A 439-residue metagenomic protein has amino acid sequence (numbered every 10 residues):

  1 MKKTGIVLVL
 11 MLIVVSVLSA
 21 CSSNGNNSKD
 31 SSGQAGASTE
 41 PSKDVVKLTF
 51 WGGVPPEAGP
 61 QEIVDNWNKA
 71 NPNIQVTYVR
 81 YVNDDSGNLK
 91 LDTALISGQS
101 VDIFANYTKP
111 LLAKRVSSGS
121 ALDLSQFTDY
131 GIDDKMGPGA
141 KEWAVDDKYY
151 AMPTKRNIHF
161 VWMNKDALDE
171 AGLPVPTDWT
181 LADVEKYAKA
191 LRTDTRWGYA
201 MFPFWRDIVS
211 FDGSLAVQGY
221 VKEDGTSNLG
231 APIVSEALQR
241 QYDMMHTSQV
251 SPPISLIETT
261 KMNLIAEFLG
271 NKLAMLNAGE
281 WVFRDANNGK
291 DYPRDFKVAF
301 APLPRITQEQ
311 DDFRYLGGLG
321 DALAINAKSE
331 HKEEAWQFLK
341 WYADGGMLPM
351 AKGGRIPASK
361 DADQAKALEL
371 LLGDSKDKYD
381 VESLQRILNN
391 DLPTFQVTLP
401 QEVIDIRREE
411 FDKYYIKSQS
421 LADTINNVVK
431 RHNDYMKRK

Functional and structural regions predicted by a protein language model:
M1-L48, K69, N426, K430-K439: Short, low-complexity disordered leader/linker segments with a strong preference for bacterial N-terminal type II
E40, D123-K135, T177, V217-A237 (+4 more regions): Short, solvent-exposed loop/beta-turn-alpha elements that line the ligand-binding surface or hinge of extracytoplasmic
N66-M136, E170-G172, E267, N271-M275 (+2 more regions): Extracytoplasmic "Venus flytrap"/periplasmic binding protein-like
K69, Q75-T77, A171, D243 (+2 more regions): Extracytoplasmic/periplasmic substrate-recognition and gating elements
K69, Q75-V76, A144-D207, Q218-L256 (+5 more regions): Helix-loop-helix "hinge/cap" segment bordering the ligand-binding cleft or interdomain interface
D92-T93, V101-D102, G131-A167, T195-G198 (+2 more regions): A structural signal for short loop-to-beta-strand junctions that line the ligand-binding cleft of periplasmic/secreted
Y107-I158, D212, K297-A301: Hinge/lid segment of periplasmic solute-binding proteins
E142, K352-E409, K413: Long, aromatic- and glycine/proline-rich binding clefts that accommodate carbohydrate-like moieties
